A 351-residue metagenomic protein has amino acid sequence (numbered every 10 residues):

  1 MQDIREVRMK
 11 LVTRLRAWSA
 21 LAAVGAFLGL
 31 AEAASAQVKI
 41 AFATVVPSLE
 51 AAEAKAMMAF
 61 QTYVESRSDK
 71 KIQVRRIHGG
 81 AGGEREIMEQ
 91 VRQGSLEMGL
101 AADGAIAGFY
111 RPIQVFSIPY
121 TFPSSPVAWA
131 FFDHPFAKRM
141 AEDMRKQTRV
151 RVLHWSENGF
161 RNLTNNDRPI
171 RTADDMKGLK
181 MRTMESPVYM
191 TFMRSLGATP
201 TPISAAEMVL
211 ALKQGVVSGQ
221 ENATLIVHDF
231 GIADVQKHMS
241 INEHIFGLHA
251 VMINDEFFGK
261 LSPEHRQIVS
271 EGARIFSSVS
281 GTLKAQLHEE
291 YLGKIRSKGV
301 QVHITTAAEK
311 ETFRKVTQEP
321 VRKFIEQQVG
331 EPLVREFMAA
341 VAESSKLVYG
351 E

Functional and structural regions predicted by a protein language model:
M1-I4, L30, A51: Intrinsically disordered, low-complexity regulatory regions of eukaryotic regulatory proteins
M1-R14: N-terminal secretory signal peptides that target proteins for export/translocation
T13-R16, R171-T172: A diffuse structural propensity rather than consistent per-protein peaks
W18-G29: Bacterial N-terminal signal peptides
G29-A36: Sec/Tat signal peptide C-region and signal peptidase I cleavage site
Q37-V127, F136-E351: N-terminal secretory/targeting leader peptides
